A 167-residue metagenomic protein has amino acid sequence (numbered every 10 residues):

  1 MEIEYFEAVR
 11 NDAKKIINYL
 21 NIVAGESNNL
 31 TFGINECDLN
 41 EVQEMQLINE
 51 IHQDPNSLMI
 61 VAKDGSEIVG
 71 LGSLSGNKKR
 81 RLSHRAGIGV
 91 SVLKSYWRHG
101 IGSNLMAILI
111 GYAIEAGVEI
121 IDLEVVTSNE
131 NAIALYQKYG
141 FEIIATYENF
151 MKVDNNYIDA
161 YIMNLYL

Functional and structural regions predicted by a protein language model:
M1-I3, G65-L71, I158: Glycine-rich phosphate/pyrophosphate-binding loop shared by adenosine-nucleotide-utilizing enzymes
M1-K14, L30: Conserved N-terminal entry element of GNAT/NAT acetyltransferase domains
R10, A24, I34-S95, M106-A107 (+2 more regions): Acetyl-CoA-dependent GNAT
G100: Conserved G/P- and acidic residue-centered "switch" motifs that form tight phosphate/ATP-binding loops in soluble
M106, A113-E124: Conserved GNAT acetyl-CoA-binding A-motif
M106, N129-A132, N149-D154: Short glycine/proline-centered loop/turn elements that form peptide/ligand docking sites
D122-V125, Q137-I158: Conserved catalytic-core motifs of GNAT/GCN5-like acyltransferases
I158-L167: Terminal substrate-recognition subdomain of acyl/acetyltransferases
